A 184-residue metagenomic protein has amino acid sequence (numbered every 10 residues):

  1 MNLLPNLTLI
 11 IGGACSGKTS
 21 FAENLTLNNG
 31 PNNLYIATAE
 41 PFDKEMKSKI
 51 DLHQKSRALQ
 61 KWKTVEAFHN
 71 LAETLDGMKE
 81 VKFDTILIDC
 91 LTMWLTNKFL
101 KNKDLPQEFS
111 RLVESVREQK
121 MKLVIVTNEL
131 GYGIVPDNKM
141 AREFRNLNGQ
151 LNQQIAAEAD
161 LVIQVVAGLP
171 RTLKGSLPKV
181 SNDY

Functional and structural regions predicted by a protein language model:
M1: Pre-Walker A adenine-sensing motif
L4, T8-G77: Conserved P-loop
C15, E40, T92, L130-G131: Short, glycine/serine-rich, charged loops/turns that create anion-binding and catalytic segments at active sites
A22, H53, L87, N128 (+1 more regions): Residue-level signal for inorganic ion chemistry
P31-L34, D84, K122, L161: Residues at the starts of beta-strands that form the adenosine-phosphate
S56, H69-K79, E114-R117, Q150 (+1 more regions): A short, N-terminal amphipathic alpha-helix
Q60-E108: Helix-adjacent hinge/juxtasegments
M93-Y184: Replace "adjacent to P-loop NTPase cores in ATP/GTP-dependent enzymes" with "adjacent to NTP-binding cores
